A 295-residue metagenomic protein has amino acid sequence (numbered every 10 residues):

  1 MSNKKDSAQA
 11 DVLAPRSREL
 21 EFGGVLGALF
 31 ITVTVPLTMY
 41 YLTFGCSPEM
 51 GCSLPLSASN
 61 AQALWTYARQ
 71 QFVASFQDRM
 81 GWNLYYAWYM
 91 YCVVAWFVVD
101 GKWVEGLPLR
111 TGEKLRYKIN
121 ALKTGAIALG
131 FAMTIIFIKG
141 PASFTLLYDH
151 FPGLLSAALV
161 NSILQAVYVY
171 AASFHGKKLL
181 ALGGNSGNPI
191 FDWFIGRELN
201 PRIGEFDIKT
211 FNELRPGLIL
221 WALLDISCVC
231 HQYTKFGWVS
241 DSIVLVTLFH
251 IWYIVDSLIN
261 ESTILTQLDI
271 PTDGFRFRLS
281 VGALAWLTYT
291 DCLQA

Functional and structural regions predicted by a protein language model:
S2-Q294: Membrane-anchoring alpha-helices and their flanking helix-loop junctions
